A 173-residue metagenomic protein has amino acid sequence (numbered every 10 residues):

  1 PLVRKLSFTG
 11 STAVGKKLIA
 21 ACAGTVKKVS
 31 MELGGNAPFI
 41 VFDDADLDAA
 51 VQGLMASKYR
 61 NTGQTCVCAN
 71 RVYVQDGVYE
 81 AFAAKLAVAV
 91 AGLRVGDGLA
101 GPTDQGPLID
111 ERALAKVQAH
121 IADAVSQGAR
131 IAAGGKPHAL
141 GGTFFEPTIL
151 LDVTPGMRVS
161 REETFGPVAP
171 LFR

Functional and structural regions predicted by a protein language model:
P1-L2: Primarily recognizes the serine-hydrolase "nucleophile elbow" in alpha/beta-hydrolase and SGNH/GDSL folds
K5, S11-T154: ALDH superfamily catalytic-core signature
F8, P170-F172: Active-site donor-binding acidic/aromatic loop of nucleotide-activated sugar and phosphosugar transferases involved
S160: Short, solvent-exposed loop/beta-turn-alpha elements that line the ligand-binding surface or hinge of extracytoplasmic
E163-T164: Short, surface-exposed loop/turn microsegments at beta-strand edges and helix-strand junctions
P167: Glycine-rich nucleotide-phosphate-binding loops and adjacent flexible coil segments
